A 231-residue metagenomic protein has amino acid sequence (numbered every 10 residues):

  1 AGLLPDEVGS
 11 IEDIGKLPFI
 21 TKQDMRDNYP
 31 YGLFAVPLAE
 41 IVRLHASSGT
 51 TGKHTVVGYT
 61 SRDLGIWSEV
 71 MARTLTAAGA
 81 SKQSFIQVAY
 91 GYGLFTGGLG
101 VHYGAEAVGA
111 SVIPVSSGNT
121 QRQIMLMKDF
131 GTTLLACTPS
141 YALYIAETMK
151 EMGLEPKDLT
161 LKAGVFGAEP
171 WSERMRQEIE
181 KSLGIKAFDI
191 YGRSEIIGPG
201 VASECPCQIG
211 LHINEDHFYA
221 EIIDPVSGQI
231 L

Functional and structural regions predicted by a protein language model:
A1-A46, G52-E69, R73-A77, S81-Q83 (+2 more regions): Nucleotide 5′-phosphate-binding alpha/beta core
F34-A35, R62, Y92, P114 (+1 more regions): Residue-level marker of alpha-helix boundaries and capping positions
T51-H54, G93, S194, H212: Gly/Ser/Thr-rich beta-alpha loop segments that engage phosphate groups in nucleotides
G52-I66, H102-V112, T132-A136: Acidic/glycine-enriched edge-of-secondary-structure segments
L64, G91-G93, S140-Y141: Short glycine-enriched loops at secondary-structure junctions
T76-A110: Conserved AMP-binding loop of ANL adenylate-forming enzymes
V108-L231: Active-site glycine/GP-rich loop and adjacent strand/helix microenvironment that borders small-molecule binding pockets
